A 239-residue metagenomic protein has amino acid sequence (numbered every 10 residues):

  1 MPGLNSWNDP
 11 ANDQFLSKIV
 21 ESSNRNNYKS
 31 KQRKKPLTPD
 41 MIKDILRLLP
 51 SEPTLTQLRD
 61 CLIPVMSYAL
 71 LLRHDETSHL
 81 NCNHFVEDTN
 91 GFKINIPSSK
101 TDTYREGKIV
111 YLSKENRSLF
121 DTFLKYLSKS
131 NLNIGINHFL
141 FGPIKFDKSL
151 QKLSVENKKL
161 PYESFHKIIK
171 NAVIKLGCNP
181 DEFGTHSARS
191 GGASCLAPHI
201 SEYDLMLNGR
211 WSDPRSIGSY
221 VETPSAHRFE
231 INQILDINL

Functional and structural regions predicted by a protein language model:
M1-L239: Extended, non-catalytic subsegments within catalytic or DNA/protein-binding/adaptor domains
